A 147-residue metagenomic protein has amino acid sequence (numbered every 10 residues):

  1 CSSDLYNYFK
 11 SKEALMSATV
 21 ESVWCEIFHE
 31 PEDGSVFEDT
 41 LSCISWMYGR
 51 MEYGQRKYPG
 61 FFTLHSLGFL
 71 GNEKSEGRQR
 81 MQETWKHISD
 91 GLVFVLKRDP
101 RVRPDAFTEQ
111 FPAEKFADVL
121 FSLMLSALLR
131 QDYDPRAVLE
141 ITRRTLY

Functional and structural regions predicted by a protein language model:
N7-H29, S45, G49: An amphipathic alpha-helix adjacent to DNA-recognition modules
Y8, R50, G54, V119-R130: Amphipathic alpha-helical interface segments
A18, E32-Y58, A113-A117: Hydrophobic alpha-helical connector segments
E26, E30-G34, C43, V119-A127: Solvent-exposed, amphipathic alpha-helical segments
E52-D90: Short secondary-structure transition hinges
L64-H65, L120-M124, T142: Short alpha-helical scaffolding segments that buttress acidic/His motifs in well-ordered protein cores
K74, T84-A117: Hydrophobic alpha-helical bundle segments that form small-molecule/ligand-binding pockets
